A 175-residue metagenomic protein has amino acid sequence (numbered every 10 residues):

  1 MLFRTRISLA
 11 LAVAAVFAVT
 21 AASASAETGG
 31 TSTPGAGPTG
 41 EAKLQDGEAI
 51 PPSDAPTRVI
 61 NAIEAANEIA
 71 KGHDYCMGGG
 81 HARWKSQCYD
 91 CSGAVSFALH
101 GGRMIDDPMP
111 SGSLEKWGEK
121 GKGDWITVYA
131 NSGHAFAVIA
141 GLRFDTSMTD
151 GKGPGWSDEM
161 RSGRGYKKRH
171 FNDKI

Functional and structural regions predicted by a protein language model:
L2-Y75, D150, P154-I175: Intrinsically disordered, low-complexity, Pro/Ser/Thr/Asn/Gly/Ala-rich spacer/linker segments adjacent to signal
L44-E48, M77-R83, S113-E115: Short linear capping/connector segments at secondary-structure termini
I63, S96-I175: ...with weaker cross-activation on analogous glycine-rich loops/strands in unrelated enzymes
Y75-C76, M104: Secondary-structure boundary/capping residues
C76, C88-C91, W125, A130: Generic recognition of cysteine residues
M77-Y89, W156-E159: Short, polar loop/linker segments at the starts of domains and inter-domain junctions
R83-G102: Active-site nucleophilic cysteine motif
